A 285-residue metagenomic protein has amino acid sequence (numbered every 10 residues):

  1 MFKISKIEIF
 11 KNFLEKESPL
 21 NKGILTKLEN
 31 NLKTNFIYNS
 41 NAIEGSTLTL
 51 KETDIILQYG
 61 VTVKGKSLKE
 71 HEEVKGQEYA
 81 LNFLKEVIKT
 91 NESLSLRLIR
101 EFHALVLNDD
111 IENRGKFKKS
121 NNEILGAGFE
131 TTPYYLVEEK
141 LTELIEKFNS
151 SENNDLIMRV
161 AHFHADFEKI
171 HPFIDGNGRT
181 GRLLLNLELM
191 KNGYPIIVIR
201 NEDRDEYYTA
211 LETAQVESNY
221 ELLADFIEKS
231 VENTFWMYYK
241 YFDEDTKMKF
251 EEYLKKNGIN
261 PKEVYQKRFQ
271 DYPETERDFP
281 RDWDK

Functional and structural regions predicted by a protein language model:
M1-D175, R179-K285: FIC/Doc superfamily catalytic core
